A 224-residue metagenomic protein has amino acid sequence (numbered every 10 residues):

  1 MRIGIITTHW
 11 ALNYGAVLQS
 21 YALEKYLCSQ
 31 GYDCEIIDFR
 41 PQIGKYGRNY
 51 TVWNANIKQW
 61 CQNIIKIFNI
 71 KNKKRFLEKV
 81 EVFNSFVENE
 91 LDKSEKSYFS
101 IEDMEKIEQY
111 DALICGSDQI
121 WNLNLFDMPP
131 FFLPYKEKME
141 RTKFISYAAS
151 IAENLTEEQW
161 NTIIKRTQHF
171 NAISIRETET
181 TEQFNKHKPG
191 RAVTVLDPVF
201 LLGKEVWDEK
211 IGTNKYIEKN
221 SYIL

Functional and structural regions predicted by a protein language model:
I5-Y14, L18-K165: Aromatic- and Gly/Pro-rich donor/ligand-binding loops that form nucleotide- or phosphate-bearing donor binding pockets
E95-Y110, W121-N122, D127-M128, A149-L224: A nucleotide-sugar donor-handling region in carbohydrate enzymes
